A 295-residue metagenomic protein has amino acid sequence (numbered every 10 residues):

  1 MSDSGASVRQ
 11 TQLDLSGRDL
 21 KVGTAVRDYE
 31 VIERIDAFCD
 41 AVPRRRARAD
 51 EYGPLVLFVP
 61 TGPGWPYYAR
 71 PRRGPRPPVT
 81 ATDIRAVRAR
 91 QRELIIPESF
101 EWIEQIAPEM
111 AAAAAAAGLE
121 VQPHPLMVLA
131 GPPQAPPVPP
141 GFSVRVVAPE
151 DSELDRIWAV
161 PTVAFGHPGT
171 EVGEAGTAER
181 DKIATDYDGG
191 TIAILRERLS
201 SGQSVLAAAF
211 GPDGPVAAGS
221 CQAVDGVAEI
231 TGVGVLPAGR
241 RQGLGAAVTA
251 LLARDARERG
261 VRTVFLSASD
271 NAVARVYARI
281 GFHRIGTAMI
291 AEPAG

Functional and structural regions predicted by a protein language model:
M1-I95, I106-A107, A111: N-terminal charged segments
S2-A37, P71-R72, P78, P137-R196 (+1 more regions): Short amphipathic alpha-helix that is part of the acyltransferase structural core
G53-P60, Q122-V128, L206-A208, G214-A223 (+3 more regions): Conserved beta-strand in the GNAT
P78-T162, G166, A291-E292: Acyl-donor-binding surface of acyltransferase catalytic domains
T80-A89, T231-P237, R241-E258, R279: Conserved acetyl-CoA-binding loop-helix of GNAT-fold acetyltransferases
L94-E104, A256-S269: Conserved GNAT acetyl-CoA-binding A-motif
A107-E120, A246, D270-T287, A294: Conserved active-site alpha-helix within GNAT-family acetyltransferase domains
G176-A178, K182-L236: A conserved beta-strand-loop-helix scaffold within acyl/acetyltransferase catalytic domains
